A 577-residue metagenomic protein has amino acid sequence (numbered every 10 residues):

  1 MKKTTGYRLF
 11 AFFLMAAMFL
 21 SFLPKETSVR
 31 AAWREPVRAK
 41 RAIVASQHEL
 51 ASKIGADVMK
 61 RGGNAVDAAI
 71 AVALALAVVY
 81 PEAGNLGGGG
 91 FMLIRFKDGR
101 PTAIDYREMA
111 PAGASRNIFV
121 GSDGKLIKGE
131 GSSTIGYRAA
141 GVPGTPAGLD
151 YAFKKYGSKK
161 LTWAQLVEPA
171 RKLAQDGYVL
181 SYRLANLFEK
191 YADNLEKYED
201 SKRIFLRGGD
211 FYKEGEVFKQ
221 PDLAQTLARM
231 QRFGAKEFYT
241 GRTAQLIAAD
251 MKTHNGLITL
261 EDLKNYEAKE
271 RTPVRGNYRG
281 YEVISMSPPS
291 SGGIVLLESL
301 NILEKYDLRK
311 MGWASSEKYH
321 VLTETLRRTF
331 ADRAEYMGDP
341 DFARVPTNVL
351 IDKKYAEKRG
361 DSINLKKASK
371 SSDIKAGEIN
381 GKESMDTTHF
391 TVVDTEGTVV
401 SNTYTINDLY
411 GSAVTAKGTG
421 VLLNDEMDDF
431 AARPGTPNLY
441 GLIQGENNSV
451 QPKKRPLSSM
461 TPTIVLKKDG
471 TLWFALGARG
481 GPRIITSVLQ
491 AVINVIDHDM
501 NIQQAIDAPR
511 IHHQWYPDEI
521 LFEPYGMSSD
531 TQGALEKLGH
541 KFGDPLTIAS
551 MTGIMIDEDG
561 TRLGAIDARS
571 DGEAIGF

Functional and structural regions predicted by a protein language model:
M1-F13: Bacterial N-terminal signal peptides that target proteins for export
A11-S21, K25: Bacterial N-terminal signal peptides
T27-K53, A65-V66, I70-F233, F238-T240 (+4 more regions): Noncatalytic scaffold domains of N-terminal-nucleophile
V58-M59, A147-K155, F233-T240, Q245 (+1 more regions): Alpha-helical support elements that line or immediately flank enzyme active sites and cofactor-binding pockets
V78-A103, L257-T259, V399-K468, H498 (+1 more regions): Active-site rim segments in enzyme catalytic domains, especially the processed small/beta chain of N-terminal
E270, S384-T387, L409, S458-M460: Short, small/polar residue-rich loop motifs at catalytic or cofactor-binding pockets
Y306-I406, T415-T419, E426, P434-G435 (+1 more regions): Internal maturation/activation junctions in enzymes
K454-R455, V488-L489, D497-L546: Extended C-terminal subregions enriched in glycine
